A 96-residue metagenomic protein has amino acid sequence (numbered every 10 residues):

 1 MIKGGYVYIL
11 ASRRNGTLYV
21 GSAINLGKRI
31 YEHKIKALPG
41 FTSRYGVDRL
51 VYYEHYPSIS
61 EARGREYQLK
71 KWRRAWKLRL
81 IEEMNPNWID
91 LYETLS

Functional and structural regions predicted by a protein language model:
M1-P39, S43-H55, S60-Y67, M84-S96: GIY-YIG nuclease catalytic motif and its immediate N-terminal context
Y67-L80: Short arginine-rich
